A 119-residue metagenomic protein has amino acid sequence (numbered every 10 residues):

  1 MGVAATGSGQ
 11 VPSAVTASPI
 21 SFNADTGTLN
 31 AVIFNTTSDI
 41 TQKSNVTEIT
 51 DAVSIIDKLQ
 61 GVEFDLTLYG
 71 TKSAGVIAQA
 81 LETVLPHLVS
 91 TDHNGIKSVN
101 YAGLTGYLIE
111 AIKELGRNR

Functional and structural regions predicted by a protein language model:
M1, I20, V89-S90: Assembly/interface hotspot detector across virion components, adhesins/toxins, and nucleic-acid enzymes
M1-V3, G106: Conserved, well-structured core segments
V3-G7, L66-L68: Short acidic, glycine-rich loop/turn motifs
A5-G7, S13-S44: Small/polar residue-rich beta-strand/coil "junction" motifs that cap repeat-based extracellular fibers
T6-P12, K113-R119: Short helix-capping/linker segments at secondary-structure and domain boundaries
L29-Y101, A111, L115-N118: C-terminal intramolecular chaperone/autoprocessing and neck/assembly modules of extracellular spikes and adhesins
